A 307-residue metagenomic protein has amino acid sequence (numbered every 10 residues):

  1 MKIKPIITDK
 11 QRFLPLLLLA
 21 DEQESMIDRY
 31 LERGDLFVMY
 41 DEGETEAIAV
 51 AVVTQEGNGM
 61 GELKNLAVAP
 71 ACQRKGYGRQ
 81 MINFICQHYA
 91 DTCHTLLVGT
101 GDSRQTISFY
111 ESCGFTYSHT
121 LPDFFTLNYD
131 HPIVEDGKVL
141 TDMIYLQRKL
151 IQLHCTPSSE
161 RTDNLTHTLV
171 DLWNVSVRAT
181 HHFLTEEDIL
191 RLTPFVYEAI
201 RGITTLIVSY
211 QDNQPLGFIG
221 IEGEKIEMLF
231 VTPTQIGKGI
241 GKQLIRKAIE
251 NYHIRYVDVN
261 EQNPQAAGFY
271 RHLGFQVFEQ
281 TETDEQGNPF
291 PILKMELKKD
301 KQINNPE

Functional and structural regions predicted by a protein language model:
M1-D9, I144, R148-N164, K299-E307: Conserved N-terminal entry element of GNAT/NAT acetyltransferase domains
K4-R33, D171-Y197: Conserved GNAT-fold acetyl-CoA-binding loop/helix
V38, E46-Q55, G59-A67, V208 (+1 more regions): Conserved beta-strand in the GNAT
L66-Q73, G101, K225-I236, N260: A short, internal acetyl-CoA/4′-phosphopantetheine-binding micro-motif in the GNAT/acyltransferase core
C72, G76-F84, Q235, G239-K247: Conserved acetyl-CoA pyrophosphate-binding loop and the N-cap/start of the following alpha-helix in GNAT-like
I82, S103-T106, D123-Y129, G241 (+3 more regions): Short glycine/proline-centered loop/turn elements that form peptide/ligand docking sites
Y89-D102, E250-Q262: Conserved GNAT acetyl-CoA-binding A-motif
L97-G99, E111, T116-V139, D258-N260 (+1 more regions): Conserved catalytic-core motifs of GNAT/GCN5-like acyltransferases
